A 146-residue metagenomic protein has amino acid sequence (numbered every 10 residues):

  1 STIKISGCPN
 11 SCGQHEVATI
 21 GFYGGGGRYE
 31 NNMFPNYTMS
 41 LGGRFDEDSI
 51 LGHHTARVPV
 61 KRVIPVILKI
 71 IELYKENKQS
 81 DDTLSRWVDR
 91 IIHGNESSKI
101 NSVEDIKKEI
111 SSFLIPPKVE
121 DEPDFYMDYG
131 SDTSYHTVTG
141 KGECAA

Functional and structural regions predicted by a protein language model:
S1-A146: Peripheral terminal and linker regions in Fe-S/redox and tRNA-modifying enzymes
